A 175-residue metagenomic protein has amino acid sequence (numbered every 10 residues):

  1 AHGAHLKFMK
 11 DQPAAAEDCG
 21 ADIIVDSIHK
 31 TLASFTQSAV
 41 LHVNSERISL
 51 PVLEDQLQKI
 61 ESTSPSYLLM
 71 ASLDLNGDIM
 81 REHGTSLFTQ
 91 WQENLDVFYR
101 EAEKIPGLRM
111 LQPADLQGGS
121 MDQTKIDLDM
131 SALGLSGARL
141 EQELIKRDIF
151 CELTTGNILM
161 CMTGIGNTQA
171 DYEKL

Functional and structural regions predicted by a protein language model:
A1-Q112: Conserved PLP-enzyme active-site core in the AAT-like
E103-L175: Conserved C-terminal alpha-helix-loop-beta "cap" of PLP-dependent enzymes that closes/shapes the active-site mouth
